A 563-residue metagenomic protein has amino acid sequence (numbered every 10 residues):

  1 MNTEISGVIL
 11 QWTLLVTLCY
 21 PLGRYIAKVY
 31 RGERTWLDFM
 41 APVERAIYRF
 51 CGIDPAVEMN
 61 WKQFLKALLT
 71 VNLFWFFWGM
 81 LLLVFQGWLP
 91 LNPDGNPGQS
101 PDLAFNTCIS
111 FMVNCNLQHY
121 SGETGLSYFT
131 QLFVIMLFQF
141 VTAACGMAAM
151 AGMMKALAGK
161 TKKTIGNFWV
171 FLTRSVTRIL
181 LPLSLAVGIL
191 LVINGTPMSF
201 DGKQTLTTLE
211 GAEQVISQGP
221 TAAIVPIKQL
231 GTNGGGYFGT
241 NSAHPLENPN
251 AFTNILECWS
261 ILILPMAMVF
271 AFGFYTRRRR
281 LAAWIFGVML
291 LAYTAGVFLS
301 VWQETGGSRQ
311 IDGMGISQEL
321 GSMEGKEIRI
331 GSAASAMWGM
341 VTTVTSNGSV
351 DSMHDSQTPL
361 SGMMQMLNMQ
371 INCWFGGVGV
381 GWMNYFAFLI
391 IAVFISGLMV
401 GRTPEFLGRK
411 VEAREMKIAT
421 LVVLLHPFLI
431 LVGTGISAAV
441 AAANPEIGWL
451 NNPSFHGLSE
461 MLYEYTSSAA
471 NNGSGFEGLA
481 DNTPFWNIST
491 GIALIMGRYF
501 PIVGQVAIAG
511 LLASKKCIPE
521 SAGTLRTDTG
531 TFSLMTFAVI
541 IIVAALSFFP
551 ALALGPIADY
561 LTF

Functional and structural regions predicted by a protein language model:
M1-F563: Membrane-proximal intracellular helices of multi-pass ion channels
